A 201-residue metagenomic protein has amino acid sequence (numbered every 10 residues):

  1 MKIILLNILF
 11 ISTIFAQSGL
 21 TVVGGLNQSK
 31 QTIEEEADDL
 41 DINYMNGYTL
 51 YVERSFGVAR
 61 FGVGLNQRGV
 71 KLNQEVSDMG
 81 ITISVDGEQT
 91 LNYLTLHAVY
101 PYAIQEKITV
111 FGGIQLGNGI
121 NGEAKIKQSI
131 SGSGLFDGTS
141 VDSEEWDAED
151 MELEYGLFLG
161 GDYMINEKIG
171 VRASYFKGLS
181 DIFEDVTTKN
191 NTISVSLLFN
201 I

Functional and structural regions predicted by a protein language model:
I3-T13: Sec-dependent N-terminal signal peptides
S18, I42-Y48, S55-G57, T90-L94 (+2 more regions): Residues that define the transmembrane beta-barrel architecture of outer-membrane proteins
S18-N66: Start-of-domain marker
G19, D162-K168, K189-I201: Outer-membrane beta-barrel "beta-signal"
L20, G57-F61, K107-V110, E167-A173: Repeated loop/turn-to-beta-strand initiation elements of outer-membrane beta-barrel proteins
L26-K30, F56-V58, L65-G69, L116-I120 (+2 more regions): Transmembrane beta-strands of outer-membrane beta-barrel pores
Q31-I42, G69-L91, I120-M151, D181-V186: Flexible, solvent-exposed loop segments that connect beta-strands
Y51-S55, V99-Y102, G160-M164, R172 (+1 more regions): Transmembrane beta-barrel domains of outer membrane proteins
